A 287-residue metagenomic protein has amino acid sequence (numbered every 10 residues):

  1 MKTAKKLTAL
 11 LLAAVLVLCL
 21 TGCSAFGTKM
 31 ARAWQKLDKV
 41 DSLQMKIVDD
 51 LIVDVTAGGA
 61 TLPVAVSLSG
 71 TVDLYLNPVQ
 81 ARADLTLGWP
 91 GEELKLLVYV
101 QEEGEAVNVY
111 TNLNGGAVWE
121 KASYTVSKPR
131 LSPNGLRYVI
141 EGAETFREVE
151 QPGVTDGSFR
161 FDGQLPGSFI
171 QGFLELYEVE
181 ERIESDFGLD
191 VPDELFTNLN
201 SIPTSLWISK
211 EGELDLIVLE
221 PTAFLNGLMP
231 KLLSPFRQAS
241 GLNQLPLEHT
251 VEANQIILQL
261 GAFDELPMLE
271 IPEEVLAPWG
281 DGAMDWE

Functional and structural regions predicted by a protein language model:
M1, L18-G27: Intrinsically disordered, low-complexity Ser/Thr/Pro-rich tracts
M1-L11: Bacterial N-terminal signal peptides that target proteins for export
L11-C19: Bacterial N-terminal signal peptides
C23-E287: Subset-of-secretome marker
